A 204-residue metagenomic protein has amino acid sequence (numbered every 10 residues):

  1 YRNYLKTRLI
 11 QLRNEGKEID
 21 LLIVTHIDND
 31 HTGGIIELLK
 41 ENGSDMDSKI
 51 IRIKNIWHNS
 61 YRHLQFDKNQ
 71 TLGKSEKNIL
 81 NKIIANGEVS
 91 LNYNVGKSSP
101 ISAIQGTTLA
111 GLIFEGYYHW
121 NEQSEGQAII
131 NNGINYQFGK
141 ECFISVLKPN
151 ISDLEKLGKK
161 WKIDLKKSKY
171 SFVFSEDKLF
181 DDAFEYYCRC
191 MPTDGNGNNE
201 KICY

Functional and structural regions predicted by a protein language model:
Y1, H26-I27, Y117: Compositionally biased, low-hydrophobicity segments enriched in charged and small polar residues
Y1-L22, I36-D45, K160, K169-L179: Pre-active-site segment of Zn-dependent metallo-hydrolases
R2, T32-I36, N69-G73: Conserved strand-to-helix beginnings and helix N-cap segments that scaffold or border functional pockets
E18-T32, N55-Y61: Active-site neighborhood of phospho(di)ester-bond hydrolases with catalytic His/Asp-centered motifs
N42-Y204: Flexible, acidic/histidine-containing loops and adjacent segments that form or flank the divalent-metal
